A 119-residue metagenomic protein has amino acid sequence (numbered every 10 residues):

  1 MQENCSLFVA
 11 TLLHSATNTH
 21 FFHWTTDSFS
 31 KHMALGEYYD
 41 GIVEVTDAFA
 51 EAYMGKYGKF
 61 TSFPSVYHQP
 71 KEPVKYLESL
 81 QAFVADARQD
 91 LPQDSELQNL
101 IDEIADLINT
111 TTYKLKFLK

Functional and structural regions predicted by a protein language model:
M1-N4, T61-H68: Short, charged, low-complexity loops and linkers
M1-V9, S15, P73: Disorder-to-helix initiation segments
F8, K31, Q93-L97: Residue-level recognition of alpha-helical structural elements
H14-G36: Helix-loop segments that flank and shape redox-cofactor active sites
T19, F49, V84-A87: Non-transmembrane amphipathic alpha-helical segments
H32-F60: Conserved alpha-helical segments that form or flank metal/cofactor-binding pockets of metalloenzymes
A48-Y53, T111-K119: Amphipathic alpha-helical coiled-coil segments
S65-K116: Acidic/histidine-rich alpha-helical segments that form the ligand environment of transition-metal centers
